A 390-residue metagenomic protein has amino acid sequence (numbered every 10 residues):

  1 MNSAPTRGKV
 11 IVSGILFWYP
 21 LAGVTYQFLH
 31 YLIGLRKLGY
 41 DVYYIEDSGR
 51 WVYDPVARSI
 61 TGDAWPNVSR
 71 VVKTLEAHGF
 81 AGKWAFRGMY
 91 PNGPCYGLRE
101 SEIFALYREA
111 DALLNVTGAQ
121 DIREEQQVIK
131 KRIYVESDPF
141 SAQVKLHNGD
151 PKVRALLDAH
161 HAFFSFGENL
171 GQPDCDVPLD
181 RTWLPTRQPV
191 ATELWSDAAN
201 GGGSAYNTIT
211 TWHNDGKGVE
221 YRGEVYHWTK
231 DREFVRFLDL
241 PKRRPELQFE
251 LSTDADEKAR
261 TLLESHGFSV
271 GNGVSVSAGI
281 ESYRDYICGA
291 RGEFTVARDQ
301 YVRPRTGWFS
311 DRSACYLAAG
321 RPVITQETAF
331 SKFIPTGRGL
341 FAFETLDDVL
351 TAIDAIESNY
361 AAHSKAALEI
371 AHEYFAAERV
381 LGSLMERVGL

Functional and structural regions predicted by a protein language model:
M1-A4, L29-K37, E193-N200, R284: Short amphipathic alpha-helices and their capping/turn segments at secondary-structure boundaries
P5-V10: Extreme N-terminal starter segment of soluble prokaryotic enzymes
I11-D174, S277-S282, Y286, V302-P304: Extended catalytic core of nucleotide-activated donor transferases of GT-like folds
G14-T25, L29-H30, R36-V52, G62 (+2 more regions): Catalytic binding pocket for nucleotide-activated donors in carbohydrate/polymer assembly enzymes
Y40-Y43, R132, Y206, E246-F249 (+1 more regions): Hydrophobic anchor at the start of a short beta-strand that flanks the dinucleotide cofactor-binding loop
T117-I122, G167-L170, T253-K258, Q326-F330: Short, polar loop motifs at secondary-structure junctions
Q126-F140, W183-T186, F309-L317: A short, gly/pro- and small-residue-rich
Q172-G292, R298-Q300: Conserved catalytic-core segment of nucleotide-activated headgroup transferases in glycan assembly
